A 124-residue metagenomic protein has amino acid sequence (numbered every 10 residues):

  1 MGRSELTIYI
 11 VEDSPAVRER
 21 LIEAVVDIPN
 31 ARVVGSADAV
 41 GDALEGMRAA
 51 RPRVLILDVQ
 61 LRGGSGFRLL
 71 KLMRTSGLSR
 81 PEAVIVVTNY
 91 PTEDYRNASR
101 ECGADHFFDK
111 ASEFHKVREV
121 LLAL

Functional and structural regions predicted by a protein language model:
E12: Conserved acidic carboxylate
P15-G35: Two-component/phosphorelay signaling modules centered on CheY-like receiver
S36-V54: Acidic, metal-coordinating helix/loop segments flanking the phosphotransfer/catalytic sites of two-component signaling
A39, S65-R68: Acidic catalytic/metal-coordinating carboxylates
D58-V59: Active-site residues of response regulator receiver
F67-R80: Short amphipathic alpha-helix used as the core "switch/output" element in two-component signaling
R68, P91-F108, S112: Alpha4 helix (beta4-alpha4-beta5 surface) of REC/receiver domains from two-component response regulators
